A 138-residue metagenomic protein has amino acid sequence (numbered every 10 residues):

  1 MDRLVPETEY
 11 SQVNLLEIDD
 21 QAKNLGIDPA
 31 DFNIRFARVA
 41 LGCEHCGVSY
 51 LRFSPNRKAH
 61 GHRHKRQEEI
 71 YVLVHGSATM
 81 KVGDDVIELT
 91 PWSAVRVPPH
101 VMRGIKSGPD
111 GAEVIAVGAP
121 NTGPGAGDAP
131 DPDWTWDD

Functional and structural regions predicted by a protein language model:
M1-H45, A126-D138: A short, N-terminal "cap"/entry segment at the start of jelly-roll beta-barrel domains of the cupin/DSBH fold
N33-F36, S49-H64: Conserved short histidine dyad/triad with adjacent acidic residue
G42, T79, P99-G125: Ligand-binding loop in jelly-roll beta-barrel domains
C46, L51, S77, D85-I87: Well-ordered beta-strand scaffold positions
P55, R66, D85, V101-M102 (+1 more regions): A generic "binding-loop/recognition-motif" signal
R66-E68, L73-A78: Glycine- and acidic-residue-biased ligand/ion/polar-headgroup-sensing regions
D84-P99: Short acidic-glycine-tyrosine-enriched beta hairpin
